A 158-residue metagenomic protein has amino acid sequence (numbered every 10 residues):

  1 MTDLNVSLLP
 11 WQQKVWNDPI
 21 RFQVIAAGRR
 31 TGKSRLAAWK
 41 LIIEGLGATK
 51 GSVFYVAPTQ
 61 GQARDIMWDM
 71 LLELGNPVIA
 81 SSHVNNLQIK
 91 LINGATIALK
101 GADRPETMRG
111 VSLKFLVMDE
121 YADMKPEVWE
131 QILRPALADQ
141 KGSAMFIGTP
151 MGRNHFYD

Functional and structural regions predicted by a protein language model:
M1-D158: Phosphate/NTP-binding elements of NTP-utilizing enzymes
